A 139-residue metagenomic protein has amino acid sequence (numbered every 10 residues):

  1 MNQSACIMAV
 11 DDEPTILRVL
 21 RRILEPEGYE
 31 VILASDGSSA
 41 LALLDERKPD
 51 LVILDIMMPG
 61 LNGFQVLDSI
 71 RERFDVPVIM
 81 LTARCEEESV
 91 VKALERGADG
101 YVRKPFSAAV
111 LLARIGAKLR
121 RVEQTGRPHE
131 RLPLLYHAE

Functional and structural regions predicted by a protein language model:
N2-T15, L20-L24, V52: Conserved acidic segment of CheY-like receiver
A5-C6, L119-E139: Short, Lys/Arg-enriched segments at the junction into DNA-binding effector domains of transcriptional regulators
G28-S35, L43: Short hydrophobic/Thr-rich beta-strand motif most characteristic of the beta2 strand and flanking loop of CheY-like
D36-S39, N62-Q65, I70: Acidic catalytic/metal-coordinating carboxylates
R47-I53: Active-site beta3 strand of CheY-like receiver
M58: Receiver (REC) domain active-site loop signature in two-component systems and cognate sites in sensor histidine kinases
E86-E88, P105-L119: C-terminal output helix
